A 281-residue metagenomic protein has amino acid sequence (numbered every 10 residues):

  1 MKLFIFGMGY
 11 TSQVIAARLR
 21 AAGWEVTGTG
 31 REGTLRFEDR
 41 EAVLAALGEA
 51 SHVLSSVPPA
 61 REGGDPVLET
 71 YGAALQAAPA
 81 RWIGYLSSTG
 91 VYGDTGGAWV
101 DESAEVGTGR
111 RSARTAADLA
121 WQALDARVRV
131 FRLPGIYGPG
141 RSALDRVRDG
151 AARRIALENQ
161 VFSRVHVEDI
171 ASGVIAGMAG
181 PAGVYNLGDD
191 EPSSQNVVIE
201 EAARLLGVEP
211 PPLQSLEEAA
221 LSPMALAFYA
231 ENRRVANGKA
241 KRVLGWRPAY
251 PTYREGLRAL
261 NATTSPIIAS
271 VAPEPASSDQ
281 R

Functional and structural regions predicted by a protein language model:
S12-Q13: N-terminal Rossmann-fold NAD(P) dinucleotide-binding loop
G48-Y85, R114-L119: NAD(P)-cofactor binding segment of oxidoreductase domains
G72-G109: Conserved Rossmann-fold NAD(P)-dependent oxidoreductase catalytic core, especially the SDR/UDP-sugar
V106-V130: Active-site Tyr-X1-5-Lys
P139-R146, I155-M178, G183: Substrate-positioning beta->alpha
A171-A225, D279: Mid/C-terminal beta-alpha module of Rossmann-like enzyme folds, strongest in SDR-family dehydrogenases/epimerases
E200, A219-R247: Conserved C-terminal active-site "lid" loop/helix of NAD(P)H-dependent oxidoreductases that clamps the redox cofactor
P251-R281: Amphipathic terminal alpha-helices
